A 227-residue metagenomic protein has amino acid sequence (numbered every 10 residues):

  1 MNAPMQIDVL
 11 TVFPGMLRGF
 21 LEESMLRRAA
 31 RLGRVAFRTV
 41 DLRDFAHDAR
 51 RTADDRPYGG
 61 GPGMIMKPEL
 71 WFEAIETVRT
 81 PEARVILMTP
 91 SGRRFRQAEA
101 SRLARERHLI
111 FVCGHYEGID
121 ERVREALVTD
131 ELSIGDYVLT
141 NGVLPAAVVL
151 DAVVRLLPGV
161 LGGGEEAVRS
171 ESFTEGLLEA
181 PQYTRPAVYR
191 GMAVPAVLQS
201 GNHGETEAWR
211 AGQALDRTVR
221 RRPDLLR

Functional and structural regions predicted by a protein language model:
M1-V78, H203-L226: N-terminal nucleotide/polyanion-binding subdomain common to many enzyme families
D8-L10, R38-V40, R84-I86, L109-I110 (+1 more regions): Hydrophobic/aromatic beta-strand patches that form the interior of the parallel beta-sheet core in alpha/beta enzyme
S24-R28, S101-R105, A126-L127: Short, solvent-exposed amphipathic alpha-helical segments in soluble enzyme and RNA/protein-processing domains
L42-F45, H115-I119: Short glycine-enriched loops at secondary-structure junctions
P62-I65, R94, Y116, D120 (+5 more regions): Gly/Ser/Thr-rich beta-alpha loop segments that engage phosphate groups in nucleotides
I65-H115, E121, P158: S-adenosyl-L-methionine/SAH cofactor-binding core of RNA-modifying enzymes
I119, V123-F173: Structured adenosyl-cofactor binding patch, chiefly the S-adenosyl-L-methionine
F173-R227: Long, charged alpha-helical interface segments
